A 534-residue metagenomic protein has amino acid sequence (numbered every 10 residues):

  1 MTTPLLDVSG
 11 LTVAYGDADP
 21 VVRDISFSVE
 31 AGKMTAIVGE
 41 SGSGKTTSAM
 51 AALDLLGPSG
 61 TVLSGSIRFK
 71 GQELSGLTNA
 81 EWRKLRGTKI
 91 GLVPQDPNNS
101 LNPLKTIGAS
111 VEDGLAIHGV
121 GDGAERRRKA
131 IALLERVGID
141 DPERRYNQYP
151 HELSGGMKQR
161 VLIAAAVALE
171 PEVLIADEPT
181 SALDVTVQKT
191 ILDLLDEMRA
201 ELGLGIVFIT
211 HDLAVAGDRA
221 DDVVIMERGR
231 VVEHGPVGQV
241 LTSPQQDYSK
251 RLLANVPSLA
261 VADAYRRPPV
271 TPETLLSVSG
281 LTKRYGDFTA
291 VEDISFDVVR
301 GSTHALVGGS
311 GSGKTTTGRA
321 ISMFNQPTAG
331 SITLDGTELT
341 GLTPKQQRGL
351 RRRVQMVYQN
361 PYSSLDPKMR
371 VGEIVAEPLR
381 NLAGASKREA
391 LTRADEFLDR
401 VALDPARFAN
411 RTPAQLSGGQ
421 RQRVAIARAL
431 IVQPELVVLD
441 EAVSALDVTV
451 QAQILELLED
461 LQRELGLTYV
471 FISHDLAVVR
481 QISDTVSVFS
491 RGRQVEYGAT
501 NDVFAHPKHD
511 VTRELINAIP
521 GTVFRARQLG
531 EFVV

Functional and structural regions predicted by a protein language model:
V38-E40, V307-G309: The feature captures the beta-strand-to-loop junction immediately N-terminal to the Walker
L53, G57, S322: Helix-to-loop junction immediately C-terminal to a conserved catalytic motif
T61, L74-G91, I117, G123 (+4 more regions): ABC ATPase NBD coupling module
T61-E73, G330-E338: Conserved ABC transporter NBD signature motif
G87, H151, L169, V432: Conserved signature/switch motifs of ABC ATPase nucleotide-binding domains
V161, V167-A168, L430: ABC ATPase C-loop
H234-G235, S243, Q494-G498: ABC ATPase "signature
